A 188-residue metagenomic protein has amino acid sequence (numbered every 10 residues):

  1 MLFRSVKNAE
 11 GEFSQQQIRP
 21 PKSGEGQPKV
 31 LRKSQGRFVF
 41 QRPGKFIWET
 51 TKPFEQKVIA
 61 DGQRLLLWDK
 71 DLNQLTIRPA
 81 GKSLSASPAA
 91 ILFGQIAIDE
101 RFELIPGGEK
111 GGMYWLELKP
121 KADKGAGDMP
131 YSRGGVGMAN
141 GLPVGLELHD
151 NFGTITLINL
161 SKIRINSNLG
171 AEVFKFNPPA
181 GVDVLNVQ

Functional and structural regions predicted by a protein language model:
S5-G62: N-terminal mature ectodomain segment of secretory-pathway/periplasmic proteins
A9, Q41, K45, L66-D69 (+2 more regions): Short helix C-cap/helix-to-loop transition motifs enriched in small/turn-promoting residues
Q15-Q17, R42-G44, T50-F54, G62-R64 (+6 more regions): A mature extracytoplasmic/lumenal domain signature
I18-K22, A86-P88, W115-K119: Short Pro/Gly-enriched beta-strand edge/turn motifs at strand-loop
G44-K45, R64, N140-G145: Structural motif
L67-F93: Acidic/charged, solvent-exposed loop-and-adjacent secondary-structure segments enriched in E/D, K/R, S/T, and G/P
T76, A97-Q188: Gly/Pro-enriched, hydrophobic low-complexity segments that function as extracytoplasmic propeptides/linkers
